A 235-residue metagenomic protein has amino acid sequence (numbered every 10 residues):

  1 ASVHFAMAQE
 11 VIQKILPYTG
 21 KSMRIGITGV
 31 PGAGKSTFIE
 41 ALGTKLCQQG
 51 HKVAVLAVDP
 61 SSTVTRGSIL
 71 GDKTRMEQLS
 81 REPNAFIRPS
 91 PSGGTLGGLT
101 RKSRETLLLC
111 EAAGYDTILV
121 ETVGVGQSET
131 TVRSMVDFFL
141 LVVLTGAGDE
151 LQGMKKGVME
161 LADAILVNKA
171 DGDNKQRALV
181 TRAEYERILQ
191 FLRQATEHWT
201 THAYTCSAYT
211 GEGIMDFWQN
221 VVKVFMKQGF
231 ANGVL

Functional and structural regions predicted by a protein language model:
A1-I25, A33, L42-S128, M135-L141 (+1 more regions): Nucleotide-state-sensitive switch-loop elements of NTP-binding domains
T28: Residues at the beta-strand->loop junction immediately N-terminal to the Walker
G34, F38, G213: Conserved glycine(s) of the Walker
I69, T106, T131, M135 (+5 more regions): Alpha-helical scaffold elements adjacent to nucleotide-binding pockets in ATP/GTP-utilizing enzyme cores
P89-S90, L141-L144, L166-K169, T205-C206: Conserved beta-strand segments of the P-loop GTPase G domain that flank and frequently precede/overlap
A147-Q176: Flexible active-site lid/hinge loop adjacent to a nucleotide/diphosphate and Mg2+-phosphate binding pocket
A164, A170-Q228: Canonical P-loop GTPase G-domain recognition
Q228-L235: C-terminal helical "lid" subdomain and adjoining coupling/linker elements of P-loop NTPases
